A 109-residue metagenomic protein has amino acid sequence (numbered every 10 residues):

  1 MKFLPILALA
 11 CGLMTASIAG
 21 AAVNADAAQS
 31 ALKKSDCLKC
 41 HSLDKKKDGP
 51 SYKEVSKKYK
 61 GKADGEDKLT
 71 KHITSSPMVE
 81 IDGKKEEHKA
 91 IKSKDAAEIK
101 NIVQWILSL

Functional and structural regions predicted by a protein language model:
M1-A27, L109: N-terminal export/targeting leaders of redox proteins
P5, N24-A25, G65-D67, A96-N101 (+1 more regions): Extracytoplasmic c-type cytochrome modules immediately beyond a signal peptide or single-pass transmembrane anchor
V23-L43: Sequence/structural segment immediately N-terminal to covalent heme-attachment motifs in c-type and related
K39, D48-Y59, H72-V103: Axial heme c-ligation environment in periplasmic c-type cytochrome domains
H41, I106-L107: Protein kinase-like catalytic domain
K45-K47, L109: Solvent-exposed loop/turn segments at secondary-structure junctions within structured extracellular/periplasmic domains
